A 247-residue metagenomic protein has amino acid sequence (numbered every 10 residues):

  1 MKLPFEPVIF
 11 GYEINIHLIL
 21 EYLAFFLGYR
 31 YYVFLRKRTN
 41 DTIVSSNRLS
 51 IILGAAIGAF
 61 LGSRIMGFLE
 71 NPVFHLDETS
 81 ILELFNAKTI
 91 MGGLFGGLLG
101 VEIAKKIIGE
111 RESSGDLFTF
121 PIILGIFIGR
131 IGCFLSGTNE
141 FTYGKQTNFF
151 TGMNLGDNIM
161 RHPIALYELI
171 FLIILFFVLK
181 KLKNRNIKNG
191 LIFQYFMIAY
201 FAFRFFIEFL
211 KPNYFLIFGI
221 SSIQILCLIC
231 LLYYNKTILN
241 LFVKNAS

Functional and structural regions predicted by a protein language model:
M1-S247: A feature for loop-to-transmembrane-helix boundaries and adjacent hydrophobic helices in multi-pass integral membrane
